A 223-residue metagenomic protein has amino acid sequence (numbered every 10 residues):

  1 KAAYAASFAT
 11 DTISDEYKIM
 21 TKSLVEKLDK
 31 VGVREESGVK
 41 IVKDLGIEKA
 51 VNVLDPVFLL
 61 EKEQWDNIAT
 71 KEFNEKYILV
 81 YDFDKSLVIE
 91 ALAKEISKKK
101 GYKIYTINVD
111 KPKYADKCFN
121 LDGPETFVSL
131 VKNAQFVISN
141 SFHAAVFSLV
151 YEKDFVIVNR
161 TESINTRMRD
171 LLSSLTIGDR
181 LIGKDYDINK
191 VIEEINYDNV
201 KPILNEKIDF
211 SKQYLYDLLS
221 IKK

Functional and structural regions predicted by a protein language model:
K1-K223: Active-site anion-handling motifs in enzyme catalytic cores
